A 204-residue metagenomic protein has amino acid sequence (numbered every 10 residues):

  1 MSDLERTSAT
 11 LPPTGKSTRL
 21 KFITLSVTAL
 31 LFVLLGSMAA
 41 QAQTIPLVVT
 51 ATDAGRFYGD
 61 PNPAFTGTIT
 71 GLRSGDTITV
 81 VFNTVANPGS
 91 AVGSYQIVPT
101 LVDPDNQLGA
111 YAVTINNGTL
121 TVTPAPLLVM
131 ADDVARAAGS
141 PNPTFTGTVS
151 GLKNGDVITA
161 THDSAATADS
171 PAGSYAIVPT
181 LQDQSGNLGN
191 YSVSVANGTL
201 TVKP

Functional and structural regions predicted by a protein language model:
M1-Q43: Sec-dependent, cleavable N-terminal signal peptides
F22-L25, M38-P204: Solvent-exposed beta-strand/loop surfaces, strongest in extracytoplasmic domains of secreted and cell-surface proteins
